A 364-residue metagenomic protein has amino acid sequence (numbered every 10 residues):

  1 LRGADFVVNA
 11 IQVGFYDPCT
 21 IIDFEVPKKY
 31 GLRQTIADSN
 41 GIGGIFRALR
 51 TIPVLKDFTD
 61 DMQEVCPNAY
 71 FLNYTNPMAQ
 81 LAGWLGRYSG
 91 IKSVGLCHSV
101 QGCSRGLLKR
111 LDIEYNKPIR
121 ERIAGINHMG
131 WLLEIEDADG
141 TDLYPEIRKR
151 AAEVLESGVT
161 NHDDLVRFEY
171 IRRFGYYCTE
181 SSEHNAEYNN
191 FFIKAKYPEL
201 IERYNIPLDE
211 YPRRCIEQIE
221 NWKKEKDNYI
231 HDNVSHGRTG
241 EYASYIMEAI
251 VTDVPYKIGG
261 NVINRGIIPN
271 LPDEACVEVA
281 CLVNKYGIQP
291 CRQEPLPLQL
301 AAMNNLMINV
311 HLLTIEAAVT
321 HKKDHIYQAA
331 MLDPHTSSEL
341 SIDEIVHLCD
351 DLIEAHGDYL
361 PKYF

Functional and structural regions predicted by a protein language model:
L1-A10: N-terminal Rossmann-like NAD(P) cofactor-binding module of classical short-chain dehydrogenase/reductase
V7, F71, G287: Receiver (REC) domain switch-region micro-motif
A10-V13, M331: Short loop/turn segments at strand-loop or loop-helix junctions that form parts of catalytic or ligand-binding pockets
V13-Y88: Rossmann-fold NAD(P)-binding glycine/threonine-rich loop
R47-V54, S99, R238, L306: Soluble or luminal CAZymes and related metallo-dependent hydrolases
D60, V65, Y70-D139: Rossmann-fold dinucleotide-binding core
D112-F364: Long, compositionally biased stretches enriched for glycine and/or charged residues
